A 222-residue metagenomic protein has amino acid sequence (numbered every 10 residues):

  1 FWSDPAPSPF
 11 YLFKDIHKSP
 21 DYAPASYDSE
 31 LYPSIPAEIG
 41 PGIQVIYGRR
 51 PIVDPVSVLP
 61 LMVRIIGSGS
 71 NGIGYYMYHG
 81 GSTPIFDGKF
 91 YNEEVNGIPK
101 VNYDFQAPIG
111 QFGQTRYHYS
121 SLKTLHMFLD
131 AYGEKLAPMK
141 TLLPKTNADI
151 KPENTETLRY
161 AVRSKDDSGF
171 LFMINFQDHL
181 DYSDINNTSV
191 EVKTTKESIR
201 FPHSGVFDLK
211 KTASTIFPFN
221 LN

Functional and structural regions predicted by a protein language model:
F1-F13, P33, P41-G42: Aromatic- and acid-rich polysaccharide-binding/catalytic face of secreted or lumenal carbohydrate-active enzymes
P7-S8, I16, I109-Q111: A generic structural signal for solvent-exposed, polar alpha-helical segments
I16-P24, P60: Alpha-helical scaffolding within the catalytic cores of extracellular/periplasmic polymer-degrading hydrolases
S29-Y47, P51, S57-N222: Carbohydrate-binding surfaces of carbohydrate-active enzymes
